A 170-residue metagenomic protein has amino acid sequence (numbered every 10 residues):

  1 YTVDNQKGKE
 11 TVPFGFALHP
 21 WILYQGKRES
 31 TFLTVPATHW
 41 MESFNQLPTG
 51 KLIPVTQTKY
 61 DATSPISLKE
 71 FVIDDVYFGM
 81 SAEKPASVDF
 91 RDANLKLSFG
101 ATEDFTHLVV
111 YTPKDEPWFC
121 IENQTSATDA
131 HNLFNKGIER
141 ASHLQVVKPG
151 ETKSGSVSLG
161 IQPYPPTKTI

Functional and structural regions predicted by a protein language model:
Y1, Q145-P163: Short Pro-Gly-centered flexible turn/kink motifs
Y1-K7, T112: Asparagine-centered strand-capping/turn motif at beta-strand->loop junctions
Q6-K9, P163: Short, acidic/polar linear motifs in exposed loop/turn regions
K9-P13, W21-T102: Active-site/ligand-binding surface loops and adjacent short beta/alpha elements that line catalytic pockets across
H19, I121, G150: A residue-level signal for conserved active-site and pocket-lining positions in enzyme catalytic cores
F90-H131: Glycine-rich active-site loops that engage anionic ligands at enzyme catalytic sites
N132-E139: Short, structured beta-strand/loop micro-motifs enriched in basic residues and often containing a Trp
Y164-I170: Terminal connector regions
